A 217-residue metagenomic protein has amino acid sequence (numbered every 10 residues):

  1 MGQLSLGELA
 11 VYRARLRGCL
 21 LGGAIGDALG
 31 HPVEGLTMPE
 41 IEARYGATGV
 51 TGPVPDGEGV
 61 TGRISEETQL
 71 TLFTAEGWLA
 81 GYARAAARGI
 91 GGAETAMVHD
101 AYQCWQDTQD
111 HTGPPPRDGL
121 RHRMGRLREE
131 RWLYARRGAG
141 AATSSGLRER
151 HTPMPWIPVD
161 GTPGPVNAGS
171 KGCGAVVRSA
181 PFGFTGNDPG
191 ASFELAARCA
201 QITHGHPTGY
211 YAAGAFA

Functional and structural regions predicted by a protein language model:
M1-A217: Structured, active/binding-site neighborhoods that engage oxygen-rich ligands
